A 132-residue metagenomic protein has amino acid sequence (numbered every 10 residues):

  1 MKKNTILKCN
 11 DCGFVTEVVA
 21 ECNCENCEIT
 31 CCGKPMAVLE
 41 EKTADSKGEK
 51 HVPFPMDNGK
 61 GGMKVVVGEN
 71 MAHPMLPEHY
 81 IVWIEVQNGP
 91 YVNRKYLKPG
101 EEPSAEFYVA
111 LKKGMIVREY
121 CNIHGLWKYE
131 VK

Functional and structural regions predicted by a protein language model:
C9-C12, C31, C121: Short cysteine-rich clusters marking metal-coordination/redox-active sites
T16, P35-M36, G125: Cys/His-rich microdomains that often coordinate metals
E17, V65-V67, S104-L111: Exposed aromatic-hydrophobic patches
C24-P35: Cysteine-rich micro-motifs
P35-E49: Short metal-binding segments enriched for Cys and/or His
V67-L76: Short amphipathic, basic-aromatic surface patches that mediate peripheral association with negatively charged
K113-I123: Short, aromatic- and glycine-rich surface loops/edge beta-strands on solvent-exposed regions
G125-K132: Edge beta-strands of extracellular beta-sandwich domains
